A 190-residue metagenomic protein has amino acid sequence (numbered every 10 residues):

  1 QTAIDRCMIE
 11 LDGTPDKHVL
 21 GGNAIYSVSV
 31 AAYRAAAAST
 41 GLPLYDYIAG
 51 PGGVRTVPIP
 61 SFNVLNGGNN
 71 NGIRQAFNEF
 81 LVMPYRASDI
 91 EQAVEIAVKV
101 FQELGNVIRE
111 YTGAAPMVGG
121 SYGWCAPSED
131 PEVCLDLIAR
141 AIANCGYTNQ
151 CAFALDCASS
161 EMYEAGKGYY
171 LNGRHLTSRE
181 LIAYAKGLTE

Functional and structural regions predicted by a protein language model:
Q1-C7, P15-A24, Y47, N70-R74 (+1 more regions): Short, flexible active-site-proximal loops enriched in glycine and acidic residues
Q1-L42, V94, G123: Metal- or metallocofactor-binding catalytic centers and their adjacent structured scaffolds across diverse enzyme
T2-R6, P43-N63, A152-C157: Beta-strand segments within the central parallel beta-sheet cores of soluble alpha/beta enzyme folds
I9-H18, G22-Y26, N63-N69, C157-E161 (+1 more regions): Cofactor-binding beta-sheet edge motifs in enzyme active sites
S29, I48, N63-N66, M83 (+2 more regions): Short beta-strand segments
A38-Y47, I142-Y147: Active-site phosphate-binding and catalytic loops of NTP-dependent enzymes
G52-G67, E95-N106: Conserved alpha/beta core surface patches that mediate binding of polyanionic ligands
N71-E190: Metal-dependent enolase-superfamily TIM-barrel catalytic cores that perform enediolate-based chemistry
